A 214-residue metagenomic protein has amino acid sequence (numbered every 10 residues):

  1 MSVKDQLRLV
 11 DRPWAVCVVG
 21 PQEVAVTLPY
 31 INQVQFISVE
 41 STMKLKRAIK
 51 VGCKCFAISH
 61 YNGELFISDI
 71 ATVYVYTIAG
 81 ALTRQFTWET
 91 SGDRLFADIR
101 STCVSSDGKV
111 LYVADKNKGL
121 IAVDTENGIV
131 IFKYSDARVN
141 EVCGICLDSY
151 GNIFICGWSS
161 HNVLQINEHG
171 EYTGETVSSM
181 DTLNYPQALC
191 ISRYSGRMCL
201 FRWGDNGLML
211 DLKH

Functional and structural regions predicted by a protein language model:
M1, S38-T42, T77-A81, T125-N127 (+2 more regions): Short loop/turn segments that connect beta-strands within beta-propeller blades
S2-R8, M43-I49, L82-R94, I129-S135 (+1 more regions): A short beta-strand motif characteristic of beta-propeller blades
V10-V24, V51-L65, S91-V110, A114-K118 (+2 more regions): Beta-rich, blade/repeat-based domains predominating in secreted/periplasmic proteins but also intracellular
V18-V19, A25-N32, I67-A71, S105 (+4 more regions): Conserved beta-strand positions in repeat-built beta-propeller and related beta-rich domains
N32-E64, A71: Asp-box/WD-like beta-propeller blade repeats and closely related beta-sheet repeat scaffolds
N32-Q35, V73-V75, G119-I121, H161-L164 (+1 more regions): Structural signal for beta-propeller blades
K118-Y185: Structured C-terminal portions of repeat-based eukaryotic scaffold domains
N184-H214: Blade-level signature of beta-propeller repeat domains, shared across WD40, Kelch, NHL, RCC1 and BNR/Asp-box propellers
